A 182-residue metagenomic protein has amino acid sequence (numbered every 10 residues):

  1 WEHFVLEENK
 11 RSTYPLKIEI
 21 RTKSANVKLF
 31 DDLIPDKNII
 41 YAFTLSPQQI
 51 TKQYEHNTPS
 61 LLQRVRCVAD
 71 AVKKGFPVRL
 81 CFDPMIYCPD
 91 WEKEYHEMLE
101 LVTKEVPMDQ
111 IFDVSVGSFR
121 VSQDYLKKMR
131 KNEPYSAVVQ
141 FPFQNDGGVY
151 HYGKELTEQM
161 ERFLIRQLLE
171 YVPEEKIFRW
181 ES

Functional and structural regions predicted by a protein language model:
W1-R64, P77-R79, D113-G117: Core AdoMet radical
W1-V5, Q63-C67, E94-V102, M160 (+1 more regions): A general structural detector for well-ordered alpha-helical segments in enzyme core domains, enriched
K10-S12, V72-K73, L169: Anion (oxyanion) recognition and catalysis
V27-P35, W91-L99, Y125-R130: Distinct, well-ordered alpha-helical segments
K28, I86-C88, S136-V139: Generic, ordered loop/turn and secondary-structure boundary motif
H56-Q63, D90-E97, Y152, L156: Alpha-helix N-cap and loop-to-helix initiation/capping positions
A69, K73-V121: A beta-strand-loop signature enriched in Asp, Gly, Thr, and Trp that corresponds to the sialidase/neuraminidase Asp-box
E100-S182: Auxiliary Fe-S-binding modules of radical SAM enzymes
